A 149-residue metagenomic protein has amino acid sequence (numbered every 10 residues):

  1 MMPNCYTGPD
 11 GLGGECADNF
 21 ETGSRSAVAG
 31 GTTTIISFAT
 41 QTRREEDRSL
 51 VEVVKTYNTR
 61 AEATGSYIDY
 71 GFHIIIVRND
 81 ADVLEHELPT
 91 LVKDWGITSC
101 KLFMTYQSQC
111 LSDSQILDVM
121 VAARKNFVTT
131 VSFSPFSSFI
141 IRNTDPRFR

Functional and structural regions predicted by a protein language model:
M1-G65: Metal-associated gating/positioning segment near the N- to mid-region
Q41-K55, A61-R149: Histidine/acidic-residue-rich, glycine-tolerant segments that coordinate divalent metal ions
